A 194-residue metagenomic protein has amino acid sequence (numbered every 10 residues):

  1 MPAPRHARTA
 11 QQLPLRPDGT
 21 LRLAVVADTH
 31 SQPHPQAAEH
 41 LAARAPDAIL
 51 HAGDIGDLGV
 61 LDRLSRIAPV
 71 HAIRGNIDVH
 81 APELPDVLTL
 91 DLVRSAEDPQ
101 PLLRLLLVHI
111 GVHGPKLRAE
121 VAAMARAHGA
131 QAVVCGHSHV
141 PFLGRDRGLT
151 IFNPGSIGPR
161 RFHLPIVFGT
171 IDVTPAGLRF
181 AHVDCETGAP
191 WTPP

Functional and structural regions predicted by a protein language model:
P2-P99: Core catalytic region of metal-dependent phosphoesterases/phosphodiesterases, especially metallo-beta-lactamase-like
P2-R22, T89-P101, H128, F152-P194: Binuclear metal-dependent phosphoesterase catalytic core
V25-A27, A48-D54, H71-N76, L106-H109 (+2 more regions): Active-site neighborhood of phospho(di)ester-bond hydrolases with catalytic His/Asp-centered motifs
H30, G56, I77, G114 (+3 more regions): Residue-level detector of flexible, active-site-proximal loop/helix-junction positions within diverse enzyme catalytic
Q36, L61-R63, E83-P85, L117-A119 (+3 more regions): Short, well-ordered secondary-structure micro-motifs
D54-G59, H80-E83, L107-G111, C135-P141 (+2 more regions): Short C-terminal domain-edge/linker segments immediately following a structured domain
H71, H113-G177: Conserved beta-sheet core of the metallophosphoesterase superfamily
D78-G129, P159-F162: Active-site-proximal segments of metal-dependent phosphoesterases and phosphodiesterases across multiple
